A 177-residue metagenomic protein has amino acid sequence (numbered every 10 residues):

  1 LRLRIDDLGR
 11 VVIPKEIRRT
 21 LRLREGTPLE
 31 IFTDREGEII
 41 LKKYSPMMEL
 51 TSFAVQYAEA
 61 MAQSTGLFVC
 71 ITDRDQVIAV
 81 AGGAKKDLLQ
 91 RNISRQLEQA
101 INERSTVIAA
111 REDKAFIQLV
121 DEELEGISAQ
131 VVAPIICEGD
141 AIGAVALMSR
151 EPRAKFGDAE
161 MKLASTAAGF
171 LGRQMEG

Functional and structural regions predicted by a protein language model:
G9-L21: Short beta-strand-centered segments at strand-helix junctions
T51-A60, I93-E98, A144-G177: Juxtadomain coupling helices with adjacent low-complexity linkers
A58-S64, V69: Short regulatory alpha-helical segment in sensory/regulatory domains of signaling proteins that mediates
F68-V80: Short hydrophobic alpha-helical segments used for membrane anchoring or interfacial signaling
V80, D87-E122: Regulatory sensory and allosteric helical modules in signal-transduction proteins and certain transcription factors
V80, G143-A144: Short glycine-/small-residue motifs
A129-I136: A short, aliphatic-rich beta-strand micro-motif
